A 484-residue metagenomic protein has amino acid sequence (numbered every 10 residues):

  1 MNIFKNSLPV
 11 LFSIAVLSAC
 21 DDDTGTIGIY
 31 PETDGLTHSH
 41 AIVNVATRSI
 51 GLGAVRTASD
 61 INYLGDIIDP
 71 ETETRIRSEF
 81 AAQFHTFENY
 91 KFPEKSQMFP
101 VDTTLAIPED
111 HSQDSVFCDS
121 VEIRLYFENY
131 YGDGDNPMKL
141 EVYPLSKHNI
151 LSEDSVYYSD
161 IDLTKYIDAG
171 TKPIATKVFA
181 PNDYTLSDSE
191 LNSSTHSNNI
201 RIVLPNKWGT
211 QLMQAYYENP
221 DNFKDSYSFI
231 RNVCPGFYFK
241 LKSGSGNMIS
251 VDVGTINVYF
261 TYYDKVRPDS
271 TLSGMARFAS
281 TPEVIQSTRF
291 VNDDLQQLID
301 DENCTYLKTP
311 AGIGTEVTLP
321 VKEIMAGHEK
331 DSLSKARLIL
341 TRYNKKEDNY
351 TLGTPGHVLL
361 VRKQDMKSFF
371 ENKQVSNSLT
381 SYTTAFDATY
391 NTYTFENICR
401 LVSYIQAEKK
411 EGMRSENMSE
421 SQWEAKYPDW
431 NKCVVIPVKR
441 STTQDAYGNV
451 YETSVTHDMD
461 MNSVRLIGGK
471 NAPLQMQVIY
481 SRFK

Functional and structural regions predicted by a protein language model:
N2-A15, C20-K484: Secreted, disulfide-rich extracellular signaling modules
